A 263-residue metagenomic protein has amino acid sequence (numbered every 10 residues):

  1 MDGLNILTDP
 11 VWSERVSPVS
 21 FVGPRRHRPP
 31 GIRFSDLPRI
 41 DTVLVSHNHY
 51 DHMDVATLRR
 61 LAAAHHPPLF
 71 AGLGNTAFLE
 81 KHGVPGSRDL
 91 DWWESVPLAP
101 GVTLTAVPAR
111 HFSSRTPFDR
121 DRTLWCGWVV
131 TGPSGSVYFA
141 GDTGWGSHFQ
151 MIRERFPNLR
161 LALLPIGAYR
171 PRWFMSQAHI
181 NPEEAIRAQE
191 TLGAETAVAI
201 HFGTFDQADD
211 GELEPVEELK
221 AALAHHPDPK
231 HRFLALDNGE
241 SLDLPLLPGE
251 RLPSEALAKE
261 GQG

Functional and structural regions predicted by a protein language model:
M1-D36, V130-G141, R160-G167, K220-A221 (+1 more regions): Metallo-beta-lactamase
M1-L4, L98-R160, S176-E184: Catalytic core of the metallo-beta-lactamase
L4-N48, A56-R60, G74, S114-R120 (+1 more regions): Pre-active-site segment of Zn-dependent metallo-hydrolases
P10-W12, N48, G74, A109-H111 (+3 more regions): Active-site metal-binding loops of divalent metal-dependent hydrolases
R26-R28, P68-F70, G74-A77, S136 (+1 more regions): Cap/insert and terminal regions of metallo-dependent hydrolase folds
D36, A71-G135, E218-E240, L244-L246: Metallo-beta-lactamase
V43-D51, A199-G203: Histidine-centered catalytic micro-motifs
S254, K259: Short Gly/Ser/Thr- and charged-rich N-terminal loops/segments that act as flexible capping/hinge elements
